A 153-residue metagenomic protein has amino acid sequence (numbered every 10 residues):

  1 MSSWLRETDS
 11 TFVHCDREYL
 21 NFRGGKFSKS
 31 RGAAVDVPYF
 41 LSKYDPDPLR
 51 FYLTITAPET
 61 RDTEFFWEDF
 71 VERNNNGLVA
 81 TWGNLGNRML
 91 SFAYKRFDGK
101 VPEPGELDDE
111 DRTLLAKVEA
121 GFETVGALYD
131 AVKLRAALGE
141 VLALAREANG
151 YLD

Functional and structural regions predicted by a protein language model:
M1-E7: Metal-dependent nuclease catalytic cores in nucleic-acid-processing enzymes, especially RNase H-like/related
F12-D16: Beta-strand segments within the central parallel beta-sheet cores of soluble alpha/beta enzyme folds
E18-R112: Catalytic adenosine-cofactor/nucleotide-binding cores of aminoacyl-tRNA synthetases and other
G77, V132-A136: Short helix-adjacent coil turns
E110-A120, T124: Amphipathic alpha-helical assembly/interaction segments
F122-V132: Long, non-coiled-coil amphipathic alpha-helical linker/lever segments that couple catalytic cores to other domains
Y129, A145-D153: C-terminal helix-coil-helix/basic helical segment that borders enzyme active sites and/or dimer interfaces and provides
